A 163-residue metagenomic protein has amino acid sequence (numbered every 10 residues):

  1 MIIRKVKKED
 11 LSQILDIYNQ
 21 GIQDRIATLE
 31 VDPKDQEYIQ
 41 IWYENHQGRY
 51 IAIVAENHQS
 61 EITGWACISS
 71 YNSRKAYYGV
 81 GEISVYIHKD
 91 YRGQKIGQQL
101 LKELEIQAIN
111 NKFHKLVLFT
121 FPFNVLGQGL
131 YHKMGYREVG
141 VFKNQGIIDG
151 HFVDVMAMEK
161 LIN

Functional and structural regions predicted by a protein language model:
I2-I14: A short beta-loop-alpha structural element at the N-terminal edge of CoA-dependent acyl/N-acetyltransferase catalytic
D16-P33: Helix-loop element at the rim of GNAT/NAT acetyltransferase active sites that forms part of the acceptor-substrate
V31-D90, L101-K102, Q107, L161-I162: Acetyl-CoA-dependent GNAT
E61-G64, L126, F152: Glycine-rich acetyl-CoA-binding "A-motif" of GNAT/NAT acetyltransferases
S70, V117-T120, H132, R137-D154: Conserved catalytic-core motifs of GNAT/GCN5-like acyltransferases
V85, I148-N163: Terminal substrate-recognition subdomain of acyl/acetyltransferases
G93-I106, G129-K133: Conserved acetyl-CoA-binding loop-helix of GNAT-fold acetyltransferases
A108-T120: Conserved GNAT acetyl-CoA-binding A-motif
